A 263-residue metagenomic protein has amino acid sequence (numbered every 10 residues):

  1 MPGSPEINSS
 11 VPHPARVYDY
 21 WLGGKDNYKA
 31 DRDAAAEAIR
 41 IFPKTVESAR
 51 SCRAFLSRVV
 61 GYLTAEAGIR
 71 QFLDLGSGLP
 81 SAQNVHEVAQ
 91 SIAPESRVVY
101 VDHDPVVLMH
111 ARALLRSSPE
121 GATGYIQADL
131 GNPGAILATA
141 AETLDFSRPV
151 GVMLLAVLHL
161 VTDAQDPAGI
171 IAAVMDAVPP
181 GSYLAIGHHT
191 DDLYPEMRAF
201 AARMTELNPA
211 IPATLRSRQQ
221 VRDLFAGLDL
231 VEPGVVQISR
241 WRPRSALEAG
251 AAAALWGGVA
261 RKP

Functional and structural regions predicted by a protein language model:
M1-A128, P133-G134, A138-F146, D176 (+1 more regions): Rossmann-like AdoMet
L130-G131, A140-A168: A short SAM/SAH-binding and catalytic strip from SAM-dependent methyltransferases
D145, P179, A226: Short conserved AdoMet
G151-L154, I170-I171, A177-H189: Conserved beta-strand signature within the Rossmann-like core of class I S-adenosyl-L-methionine
V157-L160, H189-L193: Short "lid" loop at the C-terminus of a central beta-strand within the Rossmann-like core of SAM-dependent
P195-A210: Short, glycine-/aromatic-enriched active-site segment of Class I SAM-dependent methyltransferases
P212-V235: Short alpha-helix
G234, S239-P263: Core SAM-dependent methyltransferase catalytic element
